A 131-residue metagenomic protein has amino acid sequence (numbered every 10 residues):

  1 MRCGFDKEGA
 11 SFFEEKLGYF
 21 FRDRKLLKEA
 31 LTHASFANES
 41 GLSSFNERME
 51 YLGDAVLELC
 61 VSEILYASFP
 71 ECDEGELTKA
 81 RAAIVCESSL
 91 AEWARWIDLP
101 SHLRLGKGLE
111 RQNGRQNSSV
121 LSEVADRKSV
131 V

Functional and structural regions predicted by a protein language model:
M1-S129: RNase III-family endoribonuclease catalytic core
